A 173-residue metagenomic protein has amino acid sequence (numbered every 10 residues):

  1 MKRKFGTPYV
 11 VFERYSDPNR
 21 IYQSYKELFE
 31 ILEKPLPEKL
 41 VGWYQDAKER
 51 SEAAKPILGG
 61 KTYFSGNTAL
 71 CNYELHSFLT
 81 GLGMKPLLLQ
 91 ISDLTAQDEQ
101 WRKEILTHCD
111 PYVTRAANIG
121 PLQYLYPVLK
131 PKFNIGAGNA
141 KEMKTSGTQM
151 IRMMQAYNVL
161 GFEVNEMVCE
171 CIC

Functional and structural regions predicted by a protein language model:
M1-C173: An N-terminal assembly and electron-transfer interface module characteristic of large anaerobic redox and radical
